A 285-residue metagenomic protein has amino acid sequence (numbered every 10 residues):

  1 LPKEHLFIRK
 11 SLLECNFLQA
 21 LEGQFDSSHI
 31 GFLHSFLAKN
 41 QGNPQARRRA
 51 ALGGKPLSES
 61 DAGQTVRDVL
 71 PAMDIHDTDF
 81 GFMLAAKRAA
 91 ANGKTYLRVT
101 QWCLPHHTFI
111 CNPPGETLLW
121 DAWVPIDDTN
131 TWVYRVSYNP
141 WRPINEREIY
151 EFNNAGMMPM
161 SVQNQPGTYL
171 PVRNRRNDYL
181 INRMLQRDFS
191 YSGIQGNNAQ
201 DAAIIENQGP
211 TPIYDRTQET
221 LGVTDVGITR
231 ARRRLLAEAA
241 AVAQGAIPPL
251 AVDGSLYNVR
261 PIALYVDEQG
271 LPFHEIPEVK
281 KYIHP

Functional and structural regions predicted by a protein language model:
L1-P285: C-terminal catalytic domain of Rieske-type non-heme iron oxygenases
